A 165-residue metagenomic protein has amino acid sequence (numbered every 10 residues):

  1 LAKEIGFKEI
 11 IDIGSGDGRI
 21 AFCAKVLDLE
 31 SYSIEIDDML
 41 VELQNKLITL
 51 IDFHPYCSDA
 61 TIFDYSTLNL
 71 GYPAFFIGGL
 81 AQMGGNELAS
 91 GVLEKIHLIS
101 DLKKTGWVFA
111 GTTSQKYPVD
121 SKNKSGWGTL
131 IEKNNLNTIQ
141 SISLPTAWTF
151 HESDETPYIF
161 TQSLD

Functional and structural regions predicted by a protein language model:
L1-I5: S-adenosyl-L-methionine
F7-G16: Conserved class I S-adenosyl-L-methionine
G18-F22: Glycine-rich SAM-binding Motif I of class I
E30-E35: Conserved SAM-binding motif I beta-strand of class I
D38-M39: Helix N-cap at the beta1-alpha1 junction of Rossmann-like dinucleotide-binding domains, i.e., the first residues
L43-L70: S-adenosyl-L-methionine
Y72-S90: A short SAM/SAH-binding and catalytic strip from SAM-dependent methyltransferases
E87-S153: C-terminal substrate-binding/active-site "lid" region of AdoMet-derived donor-dependent transferases
